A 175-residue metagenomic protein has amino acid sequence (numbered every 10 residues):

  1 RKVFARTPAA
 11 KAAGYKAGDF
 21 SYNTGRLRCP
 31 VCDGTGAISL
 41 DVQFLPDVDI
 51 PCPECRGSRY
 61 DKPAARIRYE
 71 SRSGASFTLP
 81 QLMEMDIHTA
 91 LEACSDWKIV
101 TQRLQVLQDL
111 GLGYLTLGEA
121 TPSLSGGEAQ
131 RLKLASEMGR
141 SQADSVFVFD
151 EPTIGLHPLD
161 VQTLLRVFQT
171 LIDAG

Functional and structural regions predicted by a protein language model:
R1-G175: Conserved phosphate-binding elements of NTP-dependent enzyme cores
